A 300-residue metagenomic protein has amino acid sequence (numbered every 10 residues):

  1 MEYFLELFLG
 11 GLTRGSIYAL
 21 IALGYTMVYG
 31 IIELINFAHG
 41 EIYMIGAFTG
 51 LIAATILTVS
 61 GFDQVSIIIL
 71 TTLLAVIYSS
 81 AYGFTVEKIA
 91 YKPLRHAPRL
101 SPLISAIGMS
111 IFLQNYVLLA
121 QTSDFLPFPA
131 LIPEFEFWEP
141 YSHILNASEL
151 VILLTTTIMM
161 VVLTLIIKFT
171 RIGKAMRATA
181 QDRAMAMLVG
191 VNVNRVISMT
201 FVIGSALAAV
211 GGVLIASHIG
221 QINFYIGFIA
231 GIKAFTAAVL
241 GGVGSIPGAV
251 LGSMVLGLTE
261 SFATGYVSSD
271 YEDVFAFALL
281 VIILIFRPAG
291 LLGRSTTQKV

Functional and structural regions predicted by a protein language model:
E2-I17, I166-I167, R171, I197-A238 (+1 more regions): Inter-helical junctions in multi-pass inner-membrane proteins, predominant in energy-converting antiporter-like
Y3-A53, T85-S101, L240-I246: Single transmembrane alpha-helix segments in multi-pass membrane proteins
L20, Y25, S79, K233-L256 (+2 more regions): Hydrophobic alpha-helical transmembrane segments of polytopic membrane proteins
E41-I45, P93-L118, G227-V239, V255 (+1 more regions): Pore- or pathway-lining transmembrane helices of multi-pass membrane proteins that form conduits for solutes/ions
A47-I52, A75-Y82, I107-V117, T155-T164 (+4 more regions): Hydrophobic core segments of alpha-helical transmembrane domains in multi-pass membrane transport and ion-translocation
V59-M109, Y116, L251-L256, R287: Alpha-helical transmembrane segments within multi-pass membrane transporters and channels
P93-L94, R99-F169, V196-M199, F262 (+4 more regions): Transmembrane helix-bundle core of multi-pass membrane transporters and related energy-transducing complexes
I144-I222, I246-L251: Helix-loop-helix "hairpin" substructures at the membrane interface of multi-pass membrane proteins
